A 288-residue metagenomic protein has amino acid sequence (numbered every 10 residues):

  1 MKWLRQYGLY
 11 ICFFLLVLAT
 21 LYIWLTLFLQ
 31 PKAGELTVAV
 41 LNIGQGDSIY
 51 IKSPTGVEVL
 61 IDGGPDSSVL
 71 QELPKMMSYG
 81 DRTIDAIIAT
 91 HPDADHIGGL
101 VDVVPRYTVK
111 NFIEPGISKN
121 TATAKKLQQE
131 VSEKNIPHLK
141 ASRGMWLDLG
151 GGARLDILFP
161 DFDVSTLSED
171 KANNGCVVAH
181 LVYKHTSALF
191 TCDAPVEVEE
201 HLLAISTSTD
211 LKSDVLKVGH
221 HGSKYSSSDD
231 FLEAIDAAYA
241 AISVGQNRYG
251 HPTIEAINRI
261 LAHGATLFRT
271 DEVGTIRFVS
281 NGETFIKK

Functional and structural regions predicted by a protein language model:
K2-K288: Non-globular, low-confidence helical/coil segments that flank catalytic cores
